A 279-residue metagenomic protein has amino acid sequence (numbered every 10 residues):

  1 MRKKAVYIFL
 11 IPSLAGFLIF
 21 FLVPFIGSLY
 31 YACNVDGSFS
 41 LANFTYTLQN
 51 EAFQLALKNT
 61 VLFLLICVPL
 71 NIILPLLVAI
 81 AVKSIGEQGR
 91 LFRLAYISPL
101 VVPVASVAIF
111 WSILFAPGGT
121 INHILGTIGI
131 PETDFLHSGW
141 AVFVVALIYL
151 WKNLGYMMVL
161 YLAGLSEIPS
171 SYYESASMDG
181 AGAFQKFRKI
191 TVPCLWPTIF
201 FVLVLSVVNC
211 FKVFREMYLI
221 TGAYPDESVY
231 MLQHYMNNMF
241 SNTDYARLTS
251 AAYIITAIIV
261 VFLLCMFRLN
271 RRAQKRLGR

Functional and structural regions predicted by a protein language model:
R2-R279: A structural signal for multi-pass alpha-helical bundles of membrane permease subunits that mediate small-molecule
